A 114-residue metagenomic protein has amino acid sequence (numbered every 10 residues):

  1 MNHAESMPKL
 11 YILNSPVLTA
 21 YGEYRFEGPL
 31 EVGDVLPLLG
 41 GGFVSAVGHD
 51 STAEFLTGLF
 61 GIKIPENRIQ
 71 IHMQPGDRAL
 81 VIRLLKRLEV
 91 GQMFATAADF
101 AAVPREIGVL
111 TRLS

Functional and structural regions predicted by a protein language model:
N2-H3: Glycine-rich short-loop/terminal segments
M7-V32: Short terminal alpha-helical segments
E23-V44, Q92, A101-P104: The transition from N-terminal targeting/processing segments to the mature protein
F26-L30, V47-S51, I64, A95-A98: Short coil/turn linker and secondary-structure boundary residues
L38-S45, L59-I62, E66, R87-G91 (+2 more regions): Surface-exposed polar/charged interaction patches
S45-R87: Acidic, low-complexity, intrinsically disordered interaction modules
M73-S114: Polybasic, proline/glycine-rich intrinsically disordered low-complexity segments
